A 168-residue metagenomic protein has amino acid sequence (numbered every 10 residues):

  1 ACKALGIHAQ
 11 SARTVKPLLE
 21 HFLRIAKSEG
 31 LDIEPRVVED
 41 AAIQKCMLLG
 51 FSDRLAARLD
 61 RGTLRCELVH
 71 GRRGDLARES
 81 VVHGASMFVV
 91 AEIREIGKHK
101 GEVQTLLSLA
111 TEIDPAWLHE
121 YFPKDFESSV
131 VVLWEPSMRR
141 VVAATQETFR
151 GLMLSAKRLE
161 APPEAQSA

Functional and structural regions predicted by a protein language model:
A1-R65: C-terminal transmembrane helices and immediately adjacent loops/tails of multi-pass membrane transport proteins
V38-A168: C-terminal accessory domains/tails appended to large, multi-domain proteins
